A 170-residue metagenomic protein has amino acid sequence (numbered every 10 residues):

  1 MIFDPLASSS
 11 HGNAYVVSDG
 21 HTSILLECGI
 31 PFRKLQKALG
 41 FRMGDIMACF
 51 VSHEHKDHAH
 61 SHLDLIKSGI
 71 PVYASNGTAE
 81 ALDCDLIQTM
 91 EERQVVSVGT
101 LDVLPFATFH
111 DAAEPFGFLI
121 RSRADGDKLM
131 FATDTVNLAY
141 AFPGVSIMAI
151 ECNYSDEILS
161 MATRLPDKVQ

Functional and structural regions predicted by a protein language model:
M1-L39, F116-D134, I147: Conserved beta-strand hairpin/beta-sheet module of binuclear metal-dependent hydrolase folds, prominently
A7-S8, C28-I30, E54, T108-D111 (+2 more regions): Active-site metal-binding loops of divalent metal-dependent hydrolases
L25-E27, C49-V51, G69-N76, Q88-T89 (+1 more regions): Short, hydrophobic beta-strand segments that form beta-sheet elements in well-ordered domains
P31-A74: Active-site metal-binding motif and surrounding structural segment of the metallo-beta-lactamase
I46, G69, C84, G144-S146: Short, well-ordered alpha-helix to beta-strand connector turns
H55-A59, E80-A81, A112-A113, N137-Y140 (+1 more regions): Active-site environment of divalent metal-dependent phosphoester hydrolases
Y73-G126: Metallo-beta-lactamase
P143-Q170: Cap/insert and terminal regions of metallo-dependent hydrolase folds
